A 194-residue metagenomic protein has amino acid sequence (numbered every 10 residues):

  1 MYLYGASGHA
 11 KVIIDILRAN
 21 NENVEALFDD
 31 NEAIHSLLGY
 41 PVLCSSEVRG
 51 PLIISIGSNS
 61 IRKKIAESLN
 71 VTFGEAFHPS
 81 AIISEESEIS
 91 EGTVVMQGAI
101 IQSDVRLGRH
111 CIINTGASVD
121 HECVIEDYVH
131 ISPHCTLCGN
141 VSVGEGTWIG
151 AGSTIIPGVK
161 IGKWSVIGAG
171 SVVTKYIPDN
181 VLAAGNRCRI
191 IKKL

Functional and structural regions predicted by a protein language model:
M1-S46, T93: Hydrophobic, well-ordered beta-alpha structural blocks that scaffold small-molecule cofactor pockets
G5, I53-G57, P157: Small/polar loops that bind or transfer phosphate-bearing groups
G5, L52, F73, D120-H121: Generic structural signal for conserved hydrophobic packing positions in ordered secondary structure
G8-H9, S60-I61, V119, V172: Short alpha-helical
I14-I16, K64-S68, L107, P178-D179: Short amphipathic alpha-helical segments
E32-S84: Phosphate-bearing ligand-interacting subdomains that bind or position ATP/ADP/UDP/GDP/NAD(P) or nucleotide-linked
A76-A184, C188-I191: Structural signal for interior beta-strand "rungs" in well-ordered beta-sheet cores of soluble enzyme domains
